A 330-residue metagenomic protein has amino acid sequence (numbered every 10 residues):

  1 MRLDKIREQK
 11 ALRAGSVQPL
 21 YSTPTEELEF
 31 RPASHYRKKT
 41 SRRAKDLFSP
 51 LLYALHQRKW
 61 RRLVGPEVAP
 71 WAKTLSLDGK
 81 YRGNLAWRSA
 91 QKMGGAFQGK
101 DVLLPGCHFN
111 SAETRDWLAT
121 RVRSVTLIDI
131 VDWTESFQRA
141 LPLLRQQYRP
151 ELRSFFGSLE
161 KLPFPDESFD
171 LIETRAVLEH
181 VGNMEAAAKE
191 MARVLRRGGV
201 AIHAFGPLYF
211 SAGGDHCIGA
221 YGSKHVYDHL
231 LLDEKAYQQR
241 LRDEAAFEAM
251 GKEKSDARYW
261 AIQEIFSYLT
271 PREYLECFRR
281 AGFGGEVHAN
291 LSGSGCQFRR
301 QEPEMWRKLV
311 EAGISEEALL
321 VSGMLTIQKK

Functional and structural regions predicted by a protein language model:
R2-A11, Q147-L152, K254, R258-K330: A C-terminal cap/extension of S-adenosyl-L-methionine-dependent methyltransferases that defines the acceptor-substrate
L47-G95: Class I SAM-dependent methyltransferase Rossmann-like catalytic core, especially the SAM/SAH-binding loop
L103-K161: Class I SAM-dependent methyltransferase SAM/SAH-binding core
K161-D166, R193: Short conserved loop adjoining the S-adenosyl-L-methionine
E173: A conserved beta-strand element that flanks and buttresses the S-adenosyl-L-methionine
A176-H180: Short catalytic micro-motifs in class I SAM-dependent methyltransferases
E185-V200: A short glycine-rich, Lys/Arg-flanked "PGG" loop and its adjoining helix->strand segment in the class I
V200-E244: Conserved class I S-adenosyl-L-methionine
